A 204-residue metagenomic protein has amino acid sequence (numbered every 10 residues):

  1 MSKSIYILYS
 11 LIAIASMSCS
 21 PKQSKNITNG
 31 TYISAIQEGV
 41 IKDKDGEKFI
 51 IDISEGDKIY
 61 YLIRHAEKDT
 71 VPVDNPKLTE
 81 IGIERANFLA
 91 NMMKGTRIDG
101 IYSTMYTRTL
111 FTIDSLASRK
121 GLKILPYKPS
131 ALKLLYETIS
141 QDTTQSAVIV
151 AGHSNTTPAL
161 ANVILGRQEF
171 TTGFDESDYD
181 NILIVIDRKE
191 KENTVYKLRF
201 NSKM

Functional and structural regions predicted by a protein language model:
M1-L8: Bacterial N-terminal signal peptides that target proteins for export
L11: Catalytic-site microenvironment of enzymes that process N-acetyl-hexosamine-containing cell-wall polysaccharides
A15-S18: C-terminal motif of bacterial Sec signal peptides marking the signal peptidase cleavage site
P21-T143, T157-V163, R167-M204: Active-site-proximal alpha-helix that buttresses catalytic centers in soluble enzyme cores
H153: Conserved alpha/beta-hydrolase "nucleophile elbow" surrounding the catalytic nucleophile
